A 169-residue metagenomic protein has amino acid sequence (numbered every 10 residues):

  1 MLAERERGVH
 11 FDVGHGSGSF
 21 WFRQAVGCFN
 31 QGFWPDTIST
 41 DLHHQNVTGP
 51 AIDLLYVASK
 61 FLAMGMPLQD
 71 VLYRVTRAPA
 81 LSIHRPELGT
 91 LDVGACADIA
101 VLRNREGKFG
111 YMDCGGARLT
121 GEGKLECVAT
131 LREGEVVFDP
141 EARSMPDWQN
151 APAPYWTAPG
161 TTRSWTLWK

Functional and structural regions predicted by a protein language model:
M1-F11, S19-P35: Histidine/acidic residue-rich metal-binding segments in metalloenzymes
A3-R5, V93, T120-G123: Solvent-exposed alpha-helices and their adjacent loops that cap or buttress functional pockets in soluble metabolic
F11-G14, S39: Short hydrophobic alpha-helical runs that function as membrane-insertion/retention elements
G14-G18, H43-Q45: Active-site beta-loop-alpha junctions enriched in small/polar residues
R23-R105: His/Asp/Glu-enriched, well-ordered alpha-helical/loop segment that forms or immediately abuts the divalent-metal
A97-P152: C-terminal cap of metal-dependent C-N hydrolases
D147-K169: Long, low-complexity intrinsically disordered regions
